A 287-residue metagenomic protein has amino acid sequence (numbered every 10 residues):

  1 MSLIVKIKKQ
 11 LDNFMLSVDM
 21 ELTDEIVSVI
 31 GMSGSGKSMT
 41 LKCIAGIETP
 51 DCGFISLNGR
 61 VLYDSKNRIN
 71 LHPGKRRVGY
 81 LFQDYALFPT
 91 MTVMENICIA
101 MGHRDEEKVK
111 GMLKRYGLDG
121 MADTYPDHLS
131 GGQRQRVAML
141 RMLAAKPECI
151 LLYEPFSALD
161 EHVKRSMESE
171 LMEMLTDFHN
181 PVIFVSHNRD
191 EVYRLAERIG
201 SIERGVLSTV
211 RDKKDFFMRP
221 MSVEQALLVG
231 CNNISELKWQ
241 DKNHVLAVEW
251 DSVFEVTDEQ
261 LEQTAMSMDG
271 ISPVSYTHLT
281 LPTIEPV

Functional and structural regions predicted by a protein language model:
M32-G36: Walker A (P-loop) phosphate-binding loop of ABC-type ATPase nucleotide-binding domains
S38-L41, V137: ABC ATPase nucleotide-binding domain helices that frame the ATP-binding cleft
A45: Helix-to-loop junction immediately C-terminal to a conserved catalytic motif
G53-S65: Conserved ABC transporter NBD signature motif
L62-G79: ABC ATPase NBD coupling module
R77, T92-M221: ABC ATPase nucleotide-binding domains
M221-S272: ATPase nucleotide-binding modules
T277-T283: Conserved small/polar residues in nucleotide/adenosyl-binding loops
